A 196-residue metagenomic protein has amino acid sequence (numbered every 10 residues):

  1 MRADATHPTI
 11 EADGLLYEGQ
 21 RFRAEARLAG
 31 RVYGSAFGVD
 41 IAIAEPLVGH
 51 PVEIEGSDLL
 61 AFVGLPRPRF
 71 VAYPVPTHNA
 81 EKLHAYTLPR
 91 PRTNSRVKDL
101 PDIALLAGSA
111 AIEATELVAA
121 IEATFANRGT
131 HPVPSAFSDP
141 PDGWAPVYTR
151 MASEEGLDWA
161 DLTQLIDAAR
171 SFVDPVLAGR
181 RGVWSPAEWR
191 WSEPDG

Functional and structural regions predicted by a protein language model:
M1-G196: Structured mid-to-C-terminal alpha-helical surface segments
